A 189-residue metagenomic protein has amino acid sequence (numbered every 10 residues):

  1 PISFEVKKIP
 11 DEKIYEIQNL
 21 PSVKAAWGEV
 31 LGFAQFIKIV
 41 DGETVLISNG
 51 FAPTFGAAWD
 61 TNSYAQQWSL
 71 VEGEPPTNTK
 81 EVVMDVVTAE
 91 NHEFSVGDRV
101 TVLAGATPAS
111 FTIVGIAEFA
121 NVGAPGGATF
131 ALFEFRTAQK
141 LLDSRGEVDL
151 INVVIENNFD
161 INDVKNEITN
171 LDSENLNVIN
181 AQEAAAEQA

Functional and structural regions predicted by a protein language model:
P1-A189: Membrane transport/envelope proteins' first extracytoplasmic loop
